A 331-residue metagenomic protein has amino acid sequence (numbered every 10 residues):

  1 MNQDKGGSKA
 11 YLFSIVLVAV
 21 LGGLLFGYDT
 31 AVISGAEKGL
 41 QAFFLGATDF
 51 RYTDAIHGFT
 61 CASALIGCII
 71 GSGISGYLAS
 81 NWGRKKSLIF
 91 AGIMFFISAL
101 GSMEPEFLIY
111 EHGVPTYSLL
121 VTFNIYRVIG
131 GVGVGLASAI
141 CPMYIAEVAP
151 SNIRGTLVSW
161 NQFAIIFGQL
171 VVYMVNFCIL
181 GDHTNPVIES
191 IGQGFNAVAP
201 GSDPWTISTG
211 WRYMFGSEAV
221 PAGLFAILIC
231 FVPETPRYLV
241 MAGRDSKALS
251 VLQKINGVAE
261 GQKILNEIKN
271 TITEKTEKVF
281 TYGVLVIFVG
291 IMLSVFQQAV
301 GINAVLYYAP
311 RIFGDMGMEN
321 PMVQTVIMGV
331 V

Functional and structural regions predicted by a protein language model:
M1-Q253, N270-V331: Alpha-helical transmembrane bundle of multi-pass membrane proteins
I255-G257: Short helix/loop segments within enzyme catalytic domains that coordinate or immediately flank catalytic cofactors
G261-N270: Short, well-structured alpha-helical segments
